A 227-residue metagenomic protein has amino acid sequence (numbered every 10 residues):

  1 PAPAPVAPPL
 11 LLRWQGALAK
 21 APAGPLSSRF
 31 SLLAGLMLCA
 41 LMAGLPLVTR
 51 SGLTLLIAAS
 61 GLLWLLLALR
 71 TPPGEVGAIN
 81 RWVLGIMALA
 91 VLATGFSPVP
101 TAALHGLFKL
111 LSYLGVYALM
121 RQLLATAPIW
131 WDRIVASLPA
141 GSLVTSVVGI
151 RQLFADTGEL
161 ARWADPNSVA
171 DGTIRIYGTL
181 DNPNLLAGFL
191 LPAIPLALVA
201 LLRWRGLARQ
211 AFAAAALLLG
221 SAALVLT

Functional and structural regions predicted by a protein language model:
P1-H105, G115-P139, A200-F212: Transmembrane signal-anchor hairpin modules in multi-pass inner-membrane enzymes, especially those that act on
M37-M42, A58-W64, V91-L92, G115 (+2 more regions): Alpha-helical transmembrane segments of multi-pass inner-membrane proteins
P100-F108, I176-P183: Membrane-embedded glycan-lipid processing machinery
